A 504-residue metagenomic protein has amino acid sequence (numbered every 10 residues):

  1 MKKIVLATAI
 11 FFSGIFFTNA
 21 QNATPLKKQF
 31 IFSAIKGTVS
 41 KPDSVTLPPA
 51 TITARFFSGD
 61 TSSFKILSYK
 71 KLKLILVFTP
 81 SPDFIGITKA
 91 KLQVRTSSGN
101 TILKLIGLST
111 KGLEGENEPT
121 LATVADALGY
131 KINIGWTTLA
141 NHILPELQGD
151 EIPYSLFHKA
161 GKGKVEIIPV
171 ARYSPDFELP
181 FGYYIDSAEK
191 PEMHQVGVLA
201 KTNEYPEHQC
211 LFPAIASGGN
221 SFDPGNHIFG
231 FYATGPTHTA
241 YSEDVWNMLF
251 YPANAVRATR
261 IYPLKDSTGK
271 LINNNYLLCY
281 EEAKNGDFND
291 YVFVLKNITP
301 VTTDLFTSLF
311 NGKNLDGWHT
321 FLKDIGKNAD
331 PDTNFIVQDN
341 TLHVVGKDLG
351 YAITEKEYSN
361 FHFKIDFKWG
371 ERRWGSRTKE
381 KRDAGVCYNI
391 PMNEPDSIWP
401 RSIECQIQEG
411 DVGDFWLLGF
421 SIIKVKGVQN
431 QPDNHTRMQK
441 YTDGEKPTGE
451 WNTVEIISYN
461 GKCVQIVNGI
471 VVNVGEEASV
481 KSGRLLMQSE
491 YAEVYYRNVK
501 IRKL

Functional and structural regions predicted by a protein language model:
M1-A23: Bacterial Sec-dependent N-terminal signal peptides
Q21-G115: Feature for long, exposed domains in two main contexts
L76-T79, R95-N100, L108-T268: Propeptides and adjacent flexible N-terminal/non-core segments of secreted, proteolytically processed extracellular
T110-N117, I298-S308: Low-complexity, Pro/Thr/Ser/Gly/Ala-rich linker/spacer regions in secreted, extracellular modular proteins
A233-P236, Y280-N285: Short beta-strand-plus-loop segments that form exposed binding edges in beta-rich domains
A283-T302, V499: A recurrent domain-boundary module in secreted/ectodomain proteins
T302-L504: Carbohydrate-interacting regions of secretory-pathway proteins
